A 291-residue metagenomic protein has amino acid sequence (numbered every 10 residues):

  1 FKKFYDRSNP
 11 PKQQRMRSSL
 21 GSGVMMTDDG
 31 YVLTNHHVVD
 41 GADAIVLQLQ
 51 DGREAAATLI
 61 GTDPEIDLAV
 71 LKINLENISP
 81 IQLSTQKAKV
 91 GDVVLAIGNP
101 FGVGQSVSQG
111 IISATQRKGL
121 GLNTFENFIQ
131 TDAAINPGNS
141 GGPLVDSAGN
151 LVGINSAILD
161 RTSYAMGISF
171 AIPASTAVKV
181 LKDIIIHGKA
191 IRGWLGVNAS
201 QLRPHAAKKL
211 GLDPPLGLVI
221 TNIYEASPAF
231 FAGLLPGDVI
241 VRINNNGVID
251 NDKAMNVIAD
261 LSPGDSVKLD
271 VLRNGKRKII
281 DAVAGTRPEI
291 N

Functional and structural regions predicted by a protein language model:
F1-K209, D213-L216, T221-E225, A232 (+4 more regions): Serine-dependent protease modules
G237: Conserved catalytic motifs of ABC-family nucleotide-binding domains
I240: Conserved "HGTGT" condensation-loop signature of ketosynthase/thiolase-family condensing enzymes that catalyze
I243-V248, N274: Short strand-turn-strand beta-turns centered on an Asx-Gly dipeptide
